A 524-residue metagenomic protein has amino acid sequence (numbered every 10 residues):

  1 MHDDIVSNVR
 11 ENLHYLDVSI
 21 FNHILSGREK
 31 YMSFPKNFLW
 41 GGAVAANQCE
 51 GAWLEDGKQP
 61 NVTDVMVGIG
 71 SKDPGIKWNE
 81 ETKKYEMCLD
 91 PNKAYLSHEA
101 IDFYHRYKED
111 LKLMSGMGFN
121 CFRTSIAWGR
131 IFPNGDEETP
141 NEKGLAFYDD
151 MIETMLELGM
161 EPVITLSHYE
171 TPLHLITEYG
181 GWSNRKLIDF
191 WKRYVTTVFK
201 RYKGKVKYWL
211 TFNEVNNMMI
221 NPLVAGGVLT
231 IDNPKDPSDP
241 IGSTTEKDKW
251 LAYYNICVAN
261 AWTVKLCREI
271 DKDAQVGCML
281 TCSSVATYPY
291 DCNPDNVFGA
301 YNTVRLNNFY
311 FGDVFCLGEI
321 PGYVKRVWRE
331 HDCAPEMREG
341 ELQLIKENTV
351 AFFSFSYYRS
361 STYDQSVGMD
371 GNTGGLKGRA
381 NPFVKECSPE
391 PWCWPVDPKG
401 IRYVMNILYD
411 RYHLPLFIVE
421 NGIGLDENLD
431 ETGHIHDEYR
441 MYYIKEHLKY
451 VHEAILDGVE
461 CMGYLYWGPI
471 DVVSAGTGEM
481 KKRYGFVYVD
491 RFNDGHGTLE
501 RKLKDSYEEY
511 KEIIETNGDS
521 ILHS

Functional and structural regions predicted by a protein language model:
D3-V9, V18: Short hydrophobic alpha-helical segments enriched in small aliphatic residues
D17-P91, N134-D136, L145-S524: Active-site region of glycoside hydrolase catalytic domains
N92-H105: Active-site mouth loops of central-metabolism enzymes
R106-A127, N348, F352: Catalytic domains of carbohydrate-active enzymes, especially glycoside hydrolases
N120, G129-I131, Y169-T171: A short acidic, glycine/proline-enriched capping/turn motif at secondary-structure boundaries, especially helix N-cap
I126-P140: Glycine-rich, proline-tolerant flexible connector loops at the mouths of alpha/beta enzymes
